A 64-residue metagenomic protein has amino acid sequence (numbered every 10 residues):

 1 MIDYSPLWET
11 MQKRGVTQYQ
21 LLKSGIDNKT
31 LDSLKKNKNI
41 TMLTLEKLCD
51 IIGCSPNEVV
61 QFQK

Functional and structural regions predicted by a protein language model:
M1-Y19: A short, Lys/Arg-rich alpha-helix, primarily the initiator
M11, L22, C49: The alpha-helix within a helix-turn-helix
G15-D32: Short alpha-helical DNA-recognition segment
Q18, M42-L45, P56: Helix-turn-helix DNA-binding elements, focusing on the entry/boundary residues of the two helices that contact DNA
G25, K35, Q63: DNA major-groove recognition helix of helix-turn-helix
T30-S33, T44, E58: Residue-level recognition of specific faces of alpha-helices
N37-D50: Short, basic-rich loop-to-helix N-cap that marks the start of a DNA-contacting helix
G53-K64: Short C-terminal boundary/hinge segments that cap the last helix of small helical domains
